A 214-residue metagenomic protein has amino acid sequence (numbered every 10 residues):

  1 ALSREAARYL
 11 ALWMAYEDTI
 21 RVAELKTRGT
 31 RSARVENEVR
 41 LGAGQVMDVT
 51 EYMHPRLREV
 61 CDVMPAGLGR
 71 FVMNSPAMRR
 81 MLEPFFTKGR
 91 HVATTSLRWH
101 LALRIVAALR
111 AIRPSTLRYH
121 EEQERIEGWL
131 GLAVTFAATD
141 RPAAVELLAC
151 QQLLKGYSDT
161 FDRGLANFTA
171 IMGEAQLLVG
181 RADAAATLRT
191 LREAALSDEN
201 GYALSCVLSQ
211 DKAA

Functional and structural regions predicted by a protein language model:
A1-A6, P142-V145: Structural motif
E5, Y16-D18: Soluble, non-transmembrane catalytic domains of enzymes that act on hydrophobic metabolites at membranes
W13-Y16, W129: Short hydrophobic alpha-helical module
A23-A214: C-terminal amphipathic alpha-helical interaction region
